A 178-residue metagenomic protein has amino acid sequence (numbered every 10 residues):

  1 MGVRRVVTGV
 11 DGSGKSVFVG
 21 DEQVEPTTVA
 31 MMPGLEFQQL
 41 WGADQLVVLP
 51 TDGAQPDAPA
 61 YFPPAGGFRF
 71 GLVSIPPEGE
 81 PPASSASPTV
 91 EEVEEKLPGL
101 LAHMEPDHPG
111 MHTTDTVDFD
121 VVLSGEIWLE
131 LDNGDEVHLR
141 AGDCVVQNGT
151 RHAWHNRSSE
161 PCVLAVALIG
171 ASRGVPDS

Functional and structural regions predicted by a protein language model:
M1-A58: N-terminal leader/capping segments at the start of a protein or of a new domain
V6, K15-G20, E25-P26, R157-S178: Double-stranded beta-helix
V7, W41-G42, G71-V73, D120 (+1 more regions): Residues in well-ordered beta-strands of folded domains
V19, E130, V146-Q147: A generic structural signal for residues embedded in beta-strands
Q23-V24, P56, G71-T114, N148-R151: Conserved short histidine dyad/triad with adjacent acidic residue
P56, G67, P76-E78, E136 (+2 more regions): Ligand-binding loop in jelly-roll beta-barrel domains
P59-A65: Short, conserved, surface-exposed binding loops centered on an aromatic residue
P106-T114, F119-R140: A short beta-strand-loop-beta hairpin characteristic of the jelly-roll/cupin
